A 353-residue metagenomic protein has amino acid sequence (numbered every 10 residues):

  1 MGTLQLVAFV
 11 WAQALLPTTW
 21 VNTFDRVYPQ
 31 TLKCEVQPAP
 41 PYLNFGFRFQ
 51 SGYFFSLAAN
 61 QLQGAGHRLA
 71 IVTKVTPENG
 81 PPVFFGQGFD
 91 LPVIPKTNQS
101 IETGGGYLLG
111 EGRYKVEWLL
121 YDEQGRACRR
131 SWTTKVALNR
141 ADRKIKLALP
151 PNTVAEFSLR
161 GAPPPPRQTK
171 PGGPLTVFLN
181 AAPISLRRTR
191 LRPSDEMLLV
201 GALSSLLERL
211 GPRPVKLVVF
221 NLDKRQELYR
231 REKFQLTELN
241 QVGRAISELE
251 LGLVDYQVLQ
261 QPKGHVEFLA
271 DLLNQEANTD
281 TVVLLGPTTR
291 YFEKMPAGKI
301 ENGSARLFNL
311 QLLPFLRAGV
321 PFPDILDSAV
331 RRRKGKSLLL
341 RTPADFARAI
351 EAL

Functional and structural regions predicted by a protein language model:
W11-T176, A182-A202, E208-R209: Intrinsically disordered, low-complexity terminal regions enriched in Ser/Thr/Pro/Gly and charged residues
G104-G105, L186-S194, E250-Q260, G286-P287: Second-shell loop/turn segments in exported
W118, V177-A182, A277-E293, L307-F315: DG-centered beta-turn motif at the end of beta-strands
V154-P163, R225-E227, L239-T279: Von Willebrand factor
L191-S205, P262-A270, E293-A297: Well-ordered, non-membrane alpha-helical segments in soluble/globular domains
G211-V215, A277-T281, N302-F308, R333-K336: Loop/turn elements at helix/coil->beta-strand transitions in domains of secreted/extracellular proteins
T288-R332: VWA/integrin I-like adhesion module and closely mimicked acidic/polar interface patches used
R317-L353: C-terminal helix of von Willebrand factor
